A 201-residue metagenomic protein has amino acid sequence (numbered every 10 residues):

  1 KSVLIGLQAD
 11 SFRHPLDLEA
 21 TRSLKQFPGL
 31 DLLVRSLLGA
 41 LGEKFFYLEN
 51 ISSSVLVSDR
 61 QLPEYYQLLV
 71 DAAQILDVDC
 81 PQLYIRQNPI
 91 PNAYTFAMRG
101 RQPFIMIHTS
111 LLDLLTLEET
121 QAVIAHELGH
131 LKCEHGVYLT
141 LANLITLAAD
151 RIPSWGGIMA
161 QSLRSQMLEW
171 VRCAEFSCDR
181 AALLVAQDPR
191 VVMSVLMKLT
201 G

Functional and structural regions predicted by a protein language model:
K1-M98, R164-S165: Hydrophobic or amphipathic, alpha-helical segments that drive membrane association/targeting
Y47-N50, F104, M159: Acidic/polar active-site rim loop that often engages polyanionic ligands
S53, R60-Y66, A72, L76-V78 (+1 more regions): Short helix/loop segments within enzyme catalytic domains that coordinate or immediately flank catalytic cofactors
L83, P89-E118: Active-site scaffold of zinc-dependent metalloenzymes
M98, L141-S165: Short, flexible helix-coil linker/hinge segments at the edges of structured domains or between repeats
L115, I124-C133, S177, A181: Active-site His/Glu-centered metal-binding helix of metallohydrolases
L117-A122, L139: Alpha-helical scaffolds flanking conserved acidic
L128-L147: Catalytic Zn2+-binding segment of zinc metalloproteases
